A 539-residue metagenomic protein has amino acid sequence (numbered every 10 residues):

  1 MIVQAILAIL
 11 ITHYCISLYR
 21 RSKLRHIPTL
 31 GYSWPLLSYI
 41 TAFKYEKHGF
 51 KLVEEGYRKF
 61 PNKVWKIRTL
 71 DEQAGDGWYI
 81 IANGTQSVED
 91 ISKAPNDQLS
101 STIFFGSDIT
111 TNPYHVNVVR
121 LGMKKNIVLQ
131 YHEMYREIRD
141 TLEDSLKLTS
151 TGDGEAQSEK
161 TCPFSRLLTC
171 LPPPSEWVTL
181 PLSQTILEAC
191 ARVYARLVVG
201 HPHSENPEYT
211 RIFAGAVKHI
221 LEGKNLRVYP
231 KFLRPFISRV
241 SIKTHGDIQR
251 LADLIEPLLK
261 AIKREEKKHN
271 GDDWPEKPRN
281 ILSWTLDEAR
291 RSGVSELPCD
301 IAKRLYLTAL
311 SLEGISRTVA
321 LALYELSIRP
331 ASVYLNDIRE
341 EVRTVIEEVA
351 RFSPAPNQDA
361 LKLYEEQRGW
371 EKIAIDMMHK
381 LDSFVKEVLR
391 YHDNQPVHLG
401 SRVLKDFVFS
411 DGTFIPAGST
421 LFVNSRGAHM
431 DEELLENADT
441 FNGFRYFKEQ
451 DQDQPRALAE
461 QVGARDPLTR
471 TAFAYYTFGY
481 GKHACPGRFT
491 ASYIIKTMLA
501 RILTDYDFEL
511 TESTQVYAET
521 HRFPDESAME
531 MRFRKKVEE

Functional and structural regions predicted by a protein language model:
V3-T111: N-terminal membrane-proximal hinge/A-helix region immediately C-terminal to the signal-anchor transmembrane segment
L10, T413, H521-E539: C-terminal helix/juxtamembrane-tail motif
E46-E54, E348-D411, E432, R465: Conserved cytochrome P450 K-helix E-x-x-R motif and the immediately C-terminal K′/meander segment
M134-V319, N336-D337: Cytochrome P450 heme-thiolate monooxygenase catalytic core
I315-E341, P486-Y506: Cytochrome P450 catalytic-core helices
V423-R465: Conserved cytochrome P450 K-helix/beta-meander segment immediately N-terminal to the heme-binding cysteine loop
R470-T471, T477, K482, R488-P524: Cytochrome P450 heme-binding "Cys pocket" and the immediately downstream C-terminal segment
